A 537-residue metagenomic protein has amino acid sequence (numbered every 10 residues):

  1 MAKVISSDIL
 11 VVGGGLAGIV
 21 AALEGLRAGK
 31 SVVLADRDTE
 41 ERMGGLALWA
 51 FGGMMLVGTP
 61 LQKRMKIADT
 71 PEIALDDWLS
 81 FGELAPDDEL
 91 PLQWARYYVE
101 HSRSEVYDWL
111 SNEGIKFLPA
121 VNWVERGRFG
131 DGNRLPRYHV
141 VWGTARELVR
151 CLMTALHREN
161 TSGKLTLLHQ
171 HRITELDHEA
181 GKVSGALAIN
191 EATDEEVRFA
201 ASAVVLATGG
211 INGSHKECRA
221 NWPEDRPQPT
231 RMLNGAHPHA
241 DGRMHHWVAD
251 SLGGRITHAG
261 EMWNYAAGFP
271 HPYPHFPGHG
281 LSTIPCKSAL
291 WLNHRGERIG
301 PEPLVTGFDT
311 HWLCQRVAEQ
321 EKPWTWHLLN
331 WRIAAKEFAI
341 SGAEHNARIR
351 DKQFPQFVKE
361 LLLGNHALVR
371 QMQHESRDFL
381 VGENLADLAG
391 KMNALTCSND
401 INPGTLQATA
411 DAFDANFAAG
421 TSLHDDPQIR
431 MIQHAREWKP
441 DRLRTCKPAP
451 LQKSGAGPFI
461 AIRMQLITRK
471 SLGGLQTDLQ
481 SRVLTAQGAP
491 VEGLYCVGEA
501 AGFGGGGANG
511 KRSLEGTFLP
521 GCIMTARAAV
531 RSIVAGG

Functional and structural regions predicted by a protein language model:
K3-A17, V33: Beta1/beta-strand and adjacent pyrophosphate-binding region of the FAD-binding site in flavoprotein oxidoreductases
V4-S7, A192-A203, P490: Core beta-strand elements of the Rossmann-like FAD/NAD(P) dinucleotide-binding domain in flavoenzyme oxidoreductases
R27-L48: Glycine-rich FAD pyrophosphate-binding loop
M43, A95-V197, H215-E217, F269-P270 (+1 more regions): Conserved redox-cofactor binding core of oxidoreductases
G53-V99, P119: Glycine-rich active-site loop/strand segments that organize a redox cofactor
E175, L395, D400-G504, A508: A glycine-rich dinucleotide-binding beta-alpha-beta segment and adjacent secondary-structure elements that constitute
F199-Y273, W312, E515, L519-A528 (+1 more regions): Glycine-rich loop(s) and the adjacent beta-strand/alpha-helix scaffold that form part
H245-W247, S251-A394, S398-I401, T405: An anion/pyrophosphate-binding glycine-rich loop and adjacent beta-alpha core in soluble alpha-beta enzymes
